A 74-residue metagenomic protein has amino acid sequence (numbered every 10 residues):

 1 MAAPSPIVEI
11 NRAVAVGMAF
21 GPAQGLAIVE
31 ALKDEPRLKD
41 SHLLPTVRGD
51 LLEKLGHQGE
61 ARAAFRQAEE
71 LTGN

Functional and structural regions predicted by a protein language model:
A2-E9, S41: Residues that mark the junctions of alpha-helical repeat units in TPR/alpha-solenoid scaffolds
A3, P36, L71-T72: Alpha-helical junction/boundary sensor with strong preference for TPR arrays
E9-A13, P45, A64: TPR repeat positional signature
A15, T46-V47, K54: "A position-specific structural signal for the A-helix of alpha-solenoid helical repeats
I28-L32, Q67: The canonical alpha-helical register within tetratricopeptide repeats
